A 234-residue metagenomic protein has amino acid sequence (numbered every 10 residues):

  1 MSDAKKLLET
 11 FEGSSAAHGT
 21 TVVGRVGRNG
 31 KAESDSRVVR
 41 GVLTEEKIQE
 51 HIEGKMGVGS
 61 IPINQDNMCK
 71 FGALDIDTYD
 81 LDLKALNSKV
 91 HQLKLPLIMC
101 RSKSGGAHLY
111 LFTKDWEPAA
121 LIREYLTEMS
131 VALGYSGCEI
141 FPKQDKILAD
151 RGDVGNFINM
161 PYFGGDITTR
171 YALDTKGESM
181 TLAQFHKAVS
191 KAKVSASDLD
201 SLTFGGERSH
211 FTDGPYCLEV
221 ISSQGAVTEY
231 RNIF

Functional and structural regions predicted by a protein language model:
M1-F71, L83-L86, F157, Y162-G165 (+1 more regions): DNA replication initiation on ssDNA origins
M56, L83-C100: Structured alpha-helical segments in the cores of large, soluble enzyme domains
I61-N64, L97-S104, E139-K143: Short beta-strand
F71-D75, H108-Y110: Short aromatic/hydrophobic contact patches that present stacked aromatics for nucleic-acid/ligand binding
D75-D82: Short, surface-exposed ligand-recognition loops at beta-strand->loop->(often short) alpha-helix junctions that present
K84-Q92, F112-E139, T168-Q184: Helical (often loop-to-helix) elements that flank the catalytic cores of nucleotide-handling enzymes
L97-R123, L148-P161: Histidine-centered divalent-metal-coordination microenvironment in nucleic-acid enzymes
S130-V154, P161-T168, K187-D200: Flexible helix-coil linker/hinge segments at domain or subdomain boundaries
